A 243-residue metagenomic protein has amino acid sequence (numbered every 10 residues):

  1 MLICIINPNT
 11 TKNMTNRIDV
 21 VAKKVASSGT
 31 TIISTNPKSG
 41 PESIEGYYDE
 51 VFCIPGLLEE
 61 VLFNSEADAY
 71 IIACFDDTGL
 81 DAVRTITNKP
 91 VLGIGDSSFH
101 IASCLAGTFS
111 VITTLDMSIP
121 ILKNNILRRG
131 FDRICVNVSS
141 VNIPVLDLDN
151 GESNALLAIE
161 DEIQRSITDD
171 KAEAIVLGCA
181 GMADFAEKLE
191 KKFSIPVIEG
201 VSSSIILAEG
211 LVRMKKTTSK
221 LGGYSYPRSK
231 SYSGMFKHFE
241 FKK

Functional and structural regions predicted by a protein language model:
M1-C4: Extreme N-terminal starter segment of soluble prokaryotic enzymes
N13, S103-V141, N154, G210-K243: Short, glycine-/small-residue-rich phosphate/pyrophosphate-handling segment
S28, I86-K89, L105, I134 (+1 more regions): Short, structured coil segments at secondary-structure junctions
S34-E59, L146-G151: N-terminal beta-loop-helix "entrance" segment that forms/cooperates in small-molecule cofactor or anionic ligand
I54-G107, V111-I112: Glycine/small-residue-rich loop that forms an oxyanion/phosphate-binding "nest" at active or ligand-binding sites
P90-D96, R133-V138, I195-S202: Short hydrophobic/aromatic-enriched beta-strand-loop microsegments
S118-A180, F185: Active-site rim beta-loop-alpha module in soluble metabolic enzymes
E187-S219: A contiguous, mid-protein "functional segment" used to position or interact with cofactors/ions or partner subunits
